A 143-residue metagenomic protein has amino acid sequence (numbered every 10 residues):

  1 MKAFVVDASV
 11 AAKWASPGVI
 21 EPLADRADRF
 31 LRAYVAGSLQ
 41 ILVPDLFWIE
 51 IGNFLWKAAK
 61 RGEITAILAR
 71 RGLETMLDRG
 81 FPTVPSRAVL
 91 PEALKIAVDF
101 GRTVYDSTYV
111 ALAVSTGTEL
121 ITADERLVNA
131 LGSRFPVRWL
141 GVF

Functional and structural regions predicted by a protein language model:
M1-A3, V110-F143: Acidic, PIN/NYN-like endoribonuclease modules and their adjacent C-terminal/linker elements
M1-L46, A58-I67, R71: Short, well-structured N-terminal submotif of metal-dependent ribonuclease cores
A3, D78-I121: Active-site neighborhoods of divalent-metal-dependent phosphate/nucleic-acid chemistry enzymes
V10-A11, F47, V89, Y109 (+1 more regions): Alpha-helix capping/helix-boundary segments
K13-A15, F54, A130-L131: Residues that scaffold the ATP/ADP-binding catalytic core of kinase and kinase-like folds
G37-S38, R79, T116, R134: Structured helix-beta-strand junction loops
